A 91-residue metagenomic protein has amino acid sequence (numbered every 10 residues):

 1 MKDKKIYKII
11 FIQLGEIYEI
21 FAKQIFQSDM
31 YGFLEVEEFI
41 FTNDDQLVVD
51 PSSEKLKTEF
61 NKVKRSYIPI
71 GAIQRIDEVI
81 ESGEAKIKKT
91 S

Functional and structural regions predicted by a protein language model:
M1-S91: Eukaryotic intrinsically disordered, low-complexity regulatory linkers and tails enriched in Ser/Thr/Pro
